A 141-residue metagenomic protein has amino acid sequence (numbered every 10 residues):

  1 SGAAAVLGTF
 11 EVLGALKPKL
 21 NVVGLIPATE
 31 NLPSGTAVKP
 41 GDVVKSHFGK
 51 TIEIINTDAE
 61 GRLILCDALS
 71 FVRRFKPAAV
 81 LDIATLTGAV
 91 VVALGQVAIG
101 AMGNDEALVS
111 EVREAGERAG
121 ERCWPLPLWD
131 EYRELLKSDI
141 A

Functional and structural regions predicted by a protein language model:
S1-A141: A generic structural signal for tightly packed, nonpolar segments enriched in small/aliphatic residues
